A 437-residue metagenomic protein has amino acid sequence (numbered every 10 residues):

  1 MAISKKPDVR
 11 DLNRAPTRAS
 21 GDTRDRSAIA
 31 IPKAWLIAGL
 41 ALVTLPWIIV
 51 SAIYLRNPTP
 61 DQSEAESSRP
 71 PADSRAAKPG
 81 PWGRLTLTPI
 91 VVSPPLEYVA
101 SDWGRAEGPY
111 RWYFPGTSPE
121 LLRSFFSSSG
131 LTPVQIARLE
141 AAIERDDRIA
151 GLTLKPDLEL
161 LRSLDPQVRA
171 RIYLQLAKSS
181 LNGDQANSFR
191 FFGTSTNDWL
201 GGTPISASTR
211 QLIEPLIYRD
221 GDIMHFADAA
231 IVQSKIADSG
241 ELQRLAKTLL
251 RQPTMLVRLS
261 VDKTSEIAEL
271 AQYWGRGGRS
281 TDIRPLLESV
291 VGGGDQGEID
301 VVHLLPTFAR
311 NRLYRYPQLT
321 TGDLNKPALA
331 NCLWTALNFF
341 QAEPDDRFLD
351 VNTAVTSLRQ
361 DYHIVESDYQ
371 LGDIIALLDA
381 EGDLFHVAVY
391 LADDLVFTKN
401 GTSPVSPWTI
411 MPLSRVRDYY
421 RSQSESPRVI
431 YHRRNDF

Functional and structural regions predicted by a protein language model:
M1-G21: N-terminal intrinsically disordered, acidic low-complexity segments at the extreme N-terminus
R18-A34: Short, Lys/Arg-rich cytosolic juxtamembrane segment immediately N-terminal
I37-A52: Hydrophobic membrane-insertion alpha-helices, especially the h-region of bacterial N-terminal signal peptides
I53-F348: N-terminal capping segments
Y54-Y98, Y362-H363, L391-F437: Aromatic- and glycine-rich peptidoglycan recognition patches
T321-D323, A354, I430, F437: Terminal leader/tail segments of proteins
D346-V405: ...with weaker cross-activation on analogous glycine-rich loops/strands in unrelated enzymes
